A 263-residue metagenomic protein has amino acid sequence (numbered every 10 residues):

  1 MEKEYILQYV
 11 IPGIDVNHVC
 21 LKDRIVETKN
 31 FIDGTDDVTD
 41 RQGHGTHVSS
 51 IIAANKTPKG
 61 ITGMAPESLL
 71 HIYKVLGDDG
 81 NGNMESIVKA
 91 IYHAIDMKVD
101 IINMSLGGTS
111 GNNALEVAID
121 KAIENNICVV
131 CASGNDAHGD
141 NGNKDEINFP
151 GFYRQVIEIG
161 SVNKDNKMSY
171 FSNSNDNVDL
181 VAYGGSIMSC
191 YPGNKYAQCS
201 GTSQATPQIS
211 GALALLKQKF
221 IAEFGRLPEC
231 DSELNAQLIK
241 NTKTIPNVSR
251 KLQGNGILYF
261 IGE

Functional and structural regions predicted by a protein language model:
M1-E2, D40-Q42, T62-A65, N81-N103 (+4 more regions): Mature extracellular/periplasmic domains of secretome proteins
M1-E27, D36-M84, F152-Q155, D165-N166 (+2 more regions): Subtilisin-like serine protease catalytic core
I11-P12, V19, N148-I221: Extracellular S/T/G-rich loop segment that most often corresponds to the catalytic His/Ser-adjacent loop
G13-V16, F31-I32, T57-P58, L76-G80 (+6 more regions): Solvent-exposed loop/turn segments at secondary-structure junctions within structured extracellular/periplasmic domains
V26, I32, H71, C128-C131 (+3 more regions): Structural detector of well-ordered beta-strand residues that form the stable sheet scaffold of enzyme domains
G45, G134, S203: Conserved G/P- and acidic residue-centered "switch" motifs that form tight phosphate/ATP-binding loops in soluble
S49-I52, H71-L76, G184-G256: Hydrolase catalytic cores
I95, V99-M104, N113, N125 (+3 more regions): C-terminal subdomain of the subtilisin-like protease fold in secreted/lumenal serine endopeptidases
